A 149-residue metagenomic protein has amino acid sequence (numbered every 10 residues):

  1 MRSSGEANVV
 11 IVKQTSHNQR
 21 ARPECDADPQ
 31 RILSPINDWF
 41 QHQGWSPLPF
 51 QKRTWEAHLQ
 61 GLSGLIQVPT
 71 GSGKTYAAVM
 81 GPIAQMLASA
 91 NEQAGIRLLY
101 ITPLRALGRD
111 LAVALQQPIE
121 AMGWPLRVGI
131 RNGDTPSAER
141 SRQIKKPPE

Functional and structural regions predicted by a protein language model:
M1-A27: Interdomain "pre-motor" coupling segment immediately N-terminal to P-loop NTPase/helicase cores
V10-T15, A27-I32, N91-A94, G133-A138: Short amphipathic alpha-helical segments, especially helix-boundary/capping motifs
P23, P29-P49: Dynamic helix-loop-helix/coil hinge segments at AAA+ ATPase domain boundaries and subdomain interfaces
N37, W45-E149: Conserved P-loop/Walker A NTP-binding site and adjacent catalytic elements of P-loop NTPases
